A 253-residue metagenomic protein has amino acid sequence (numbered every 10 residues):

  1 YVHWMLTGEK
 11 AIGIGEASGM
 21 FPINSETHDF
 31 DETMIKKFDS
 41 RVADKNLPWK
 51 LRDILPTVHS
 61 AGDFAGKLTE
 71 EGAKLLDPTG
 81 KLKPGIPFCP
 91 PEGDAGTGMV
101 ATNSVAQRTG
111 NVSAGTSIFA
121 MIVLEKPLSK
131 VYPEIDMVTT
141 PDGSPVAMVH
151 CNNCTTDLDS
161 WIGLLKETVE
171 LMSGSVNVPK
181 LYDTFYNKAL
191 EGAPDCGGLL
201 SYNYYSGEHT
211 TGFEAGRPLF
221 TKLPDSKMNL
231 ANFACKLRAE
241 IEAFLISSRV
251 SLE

Functional and structural regions predicted by a protein language model:
H3-E16, F21-W49, G62-E253: Active-site core segments that coordinate phosphate-bearing ligands/cofactors across diverse enzyme families
